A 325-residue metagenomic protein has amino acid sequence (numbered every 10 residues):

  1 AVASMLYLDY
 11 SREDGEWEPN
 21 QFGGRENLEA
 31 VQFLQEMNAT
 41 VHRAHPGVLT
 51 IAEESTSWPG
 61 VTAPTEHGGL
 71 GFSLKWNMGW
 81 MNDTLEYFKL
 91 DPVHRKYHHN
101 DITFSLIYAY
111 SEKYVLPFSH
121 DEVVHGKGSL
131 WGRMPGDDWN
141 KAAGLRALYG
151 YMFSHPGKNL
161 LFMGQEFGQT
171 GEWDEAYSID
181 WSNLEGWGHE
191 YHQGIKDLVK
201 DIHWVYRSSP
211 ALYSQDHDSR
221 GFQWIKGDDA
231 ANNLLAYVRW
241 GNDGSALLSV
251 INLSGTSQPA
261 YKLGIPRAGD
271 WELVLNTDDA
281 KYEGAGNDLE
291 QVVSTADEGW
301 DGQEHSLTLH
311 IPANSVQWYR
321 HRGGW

Functional and structural regions predicted by a protein language model:
A1-Y10, I51-A52: Active-site groove signature of glycoside hydrolases
V2-A3, S57, G324: Residue-level marker for beta-strand->alpha-helix junctions and adjacent short loops that shape enzyme
E13-E175, R207-L263, R267-T277, G286: Conserved alpha/beta catalytic core and glycan-binding cleft of carbohydrate-active enzymes
Q21-R25, W131-A143, D180-Q193, Q303-T308: Active-site rim elements
E36, Y151, D201-W204, Y319-H321: Residue-level signal for well-ordered alpha-helical scaffold segments within enzymatic catalytic domains
I179, L184-W187, G194-K196, I202-W204 (+1 more regions): C-terminal accessory region downstream of the catalytic core in glycan-modifying enzymes
H189, V205-Y213, W318-W325: Beta-rich accessory regions
E290-W325: C-terminal beta-strand-rich structural cap/linker in extracellular carbohydrate-active enzymes
